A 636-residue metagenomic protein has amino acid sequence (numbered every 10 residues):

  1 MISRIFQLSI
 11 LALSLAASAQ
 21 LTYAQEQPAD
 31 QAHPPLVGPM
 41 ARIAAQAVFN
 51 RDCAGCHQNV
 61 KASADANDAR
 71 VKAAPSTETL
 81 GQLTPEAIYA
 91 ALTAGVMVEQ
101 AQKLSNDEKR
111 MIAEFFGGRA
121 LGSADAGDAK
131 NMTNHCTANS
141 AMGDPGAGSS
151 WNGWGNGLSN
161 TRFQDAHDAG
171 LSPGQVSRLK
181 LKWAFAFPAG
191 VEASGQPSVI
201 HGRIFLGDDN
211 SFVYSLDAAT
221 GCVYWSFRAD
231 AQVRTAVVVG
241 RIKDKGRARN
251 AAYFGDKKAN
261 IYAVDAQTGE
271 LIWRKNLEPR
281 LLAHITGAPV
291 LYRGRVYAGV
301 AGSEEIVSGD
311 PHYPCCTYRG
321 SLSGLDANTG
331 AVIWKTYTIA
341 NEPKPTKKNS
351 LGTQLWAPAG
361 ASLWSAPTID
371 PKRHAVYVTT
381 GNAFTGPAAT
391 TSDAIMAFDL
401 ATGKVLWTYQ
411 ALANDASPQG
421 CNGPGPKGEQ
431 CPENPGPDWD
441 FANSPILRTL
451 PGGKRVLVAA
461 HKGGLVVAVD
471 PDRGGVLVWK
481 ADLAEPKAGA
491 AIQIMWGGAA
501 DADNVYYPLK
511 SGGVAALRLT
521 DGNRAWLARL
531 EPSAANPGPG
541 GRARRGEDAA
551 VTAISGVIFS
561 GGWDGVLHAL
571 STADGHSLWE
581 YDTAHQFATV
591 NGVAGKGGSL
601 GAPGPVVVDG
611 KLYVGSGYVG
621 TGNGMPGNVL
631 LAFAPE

Functional and structural regions predicted by a protein language model:
L8-S18: Bacterial N-terminal signal peptides
S18-A24: Sec/Tat signal peptide C-region and signal peptidase I cleavage site
Q25-V48: Electrostatic cytochrome c docking/interface patches
A45, F49-V60, I88, I112: The canonical Cys-X-X-Cys-His
A64-D65, G157-D165, G190-G195, I306: Short, solvent-exposed loop/turn elements at domain surfaces
A69-A120, W151, N260, A375: Extracytoplasmic electron-transfer domains, predominantly the class I c-type cytochrome c fold
K130-L181, T338, E342-P343: Blade/loop signatures of beta-propeller domains
P173-P188, V213-V233, V239-A248, F254-A283 (+8 more regions): Extracytoplasmic/lumenal domain signature
